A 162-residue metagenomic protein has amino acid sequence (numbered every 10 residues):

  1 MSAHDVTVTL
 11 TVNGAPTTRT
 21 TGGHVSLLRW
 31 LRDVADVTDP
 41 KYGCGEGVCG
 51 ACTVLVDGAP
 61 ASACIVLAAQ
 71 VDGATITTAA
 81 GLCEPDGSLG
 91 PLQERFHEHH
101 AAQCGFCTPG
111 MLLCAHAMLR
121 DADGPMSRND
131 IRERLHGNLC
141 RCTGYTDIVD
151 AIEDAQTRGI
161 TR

Functional and structural regions predicted by a protein language model:
M1-R162: Signature of N-terminal electron-transfer/Fe-S-associated modules in redox systems
